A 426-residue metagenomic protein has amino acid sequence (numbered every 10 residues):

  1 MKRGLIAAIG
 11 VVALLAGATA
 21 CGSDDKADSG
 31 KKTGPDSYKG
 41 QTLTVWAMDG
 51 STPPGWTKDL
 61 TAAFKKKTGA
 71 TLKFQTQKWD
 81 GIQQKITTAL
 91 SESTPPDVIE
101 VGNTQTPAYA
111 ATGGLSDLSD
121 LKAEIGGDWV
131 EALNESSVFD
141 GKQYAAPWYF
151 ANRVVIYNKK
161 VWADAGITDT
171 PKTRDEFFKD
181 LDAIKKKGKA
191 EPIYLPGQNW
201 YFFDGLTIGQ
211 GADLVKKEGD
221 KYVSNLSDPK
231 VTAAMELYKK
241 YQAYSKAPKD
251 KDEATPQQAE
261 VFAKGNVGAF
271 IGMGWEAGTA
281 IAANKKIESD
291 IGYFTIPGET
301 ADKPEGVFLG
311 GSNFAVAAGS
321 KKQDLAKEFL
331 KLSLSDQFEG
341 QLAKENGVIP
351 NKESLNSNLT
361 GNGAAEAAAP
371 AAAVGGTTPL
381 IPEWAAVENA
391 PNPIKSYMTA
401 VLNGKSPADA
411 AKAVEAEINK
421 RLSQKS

Functional and structural regions predicted by a protein language model:
R3-L15, G22-T106, K251, K285 (+5 more regions): Conserved N-terminal structural module of periplasmic/extracytoplasmic solute-binding proteins
T42, T71, A163, V374-S426: Conserved C-terminal helix/tail region of periplasmic/extracytoplasmic solute-binding proteins
A62, A165, T232, E236 (+2 more regions): Extracytoplasmic/periplasmic substrate-recognition and gating elements
A63-W129, V138, A163-A165, K172 (+3 more regions): Extracytoplasmic "Venus flytrap"/periplasmic binding protein-like
N103-N152, F178, G292-F294, N362-A364: Hinge/lid segment of periplasmic solute-binding proteins
A132-S136, F294-T295, A343-A390: Long, aromatic- and glycine/proline-rich binding clefts that accommodate carbohydrate-like moieties
Y144-W148, R153, F178-S224, V267: Extracytoplasmic/periplasmic solute-binding protein
L181-D182, V223-K251: Glycine-centered hinge/linker elements that transmit conformational signals in sensory and ligand-binding systems
